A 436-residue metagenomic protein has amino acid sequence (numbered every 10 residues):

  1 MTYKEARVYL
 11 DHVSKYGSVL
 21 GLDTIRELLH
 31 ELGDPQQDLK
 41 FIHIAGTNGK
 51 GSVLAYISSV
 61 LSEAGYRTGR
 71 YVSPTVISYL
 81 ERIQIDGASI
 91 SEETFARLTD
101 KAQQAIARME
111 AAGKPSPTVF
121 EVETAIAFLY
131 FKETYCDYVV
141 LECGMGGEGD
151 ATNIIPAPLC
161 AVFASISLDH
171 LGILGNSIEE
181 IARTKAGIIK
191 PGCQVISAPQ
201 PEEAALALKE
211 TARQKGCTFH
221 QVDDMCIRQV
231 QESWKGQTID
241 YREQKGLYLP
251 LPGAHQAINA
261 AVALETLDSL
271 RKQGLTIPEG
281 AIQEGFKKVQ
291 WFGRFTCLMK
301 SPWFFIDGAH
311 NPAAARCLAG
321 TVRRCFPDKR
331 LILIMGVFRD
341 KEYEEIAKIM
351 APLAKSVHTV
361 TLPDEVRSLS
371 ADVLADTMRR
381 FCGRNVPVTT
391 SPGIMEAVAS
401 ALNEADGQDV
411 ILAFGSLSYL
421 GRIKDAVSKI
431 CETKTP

Functional and structural regions predicted by a protein language model:
M1-G46, S52-Y66, R70-S73, A107-P115: Short functional linear segments
E27-L29, D34-Q37, E63-P156, L174 (+1 more regions): ATP-dependent carboxylate-amine ligase catalytic core
I57-S62, F131, M350, M378 (+1 more regions): Hydrophobic alpha-helical packing residues
V72, A198-P199, T211-S233, L249-A254 (+6 more regions): Beta-strand->loop->alpha-helix junctions that form or flank phosphate-binding loops in nucleotide-handling enzymes
M109-E110, Y135-E142, P158-G246, A260 (+1 more regions): Acidic, Mg2+-coordinating active-site environments of NTP-dependent enzymes
Y135-D137, D328, D406-Q408: Short, high-confidence coil segments that cap the C-terminus of an alpha-helix and link into the following beta-strand
Y138-L141, G149-V162, I166-L171, E180 (+1 more regions): Nucleotide phosphate-binding/pyrophosphate-handling subdomain across enzymes that bind or process nucleotide phosphates
P201-F219, K235, W303-I306, P312 (+1 more regions): C-terminal helical cap/extension that packs against the catalytic core of soluble nucleotide-cofactor enzymes
